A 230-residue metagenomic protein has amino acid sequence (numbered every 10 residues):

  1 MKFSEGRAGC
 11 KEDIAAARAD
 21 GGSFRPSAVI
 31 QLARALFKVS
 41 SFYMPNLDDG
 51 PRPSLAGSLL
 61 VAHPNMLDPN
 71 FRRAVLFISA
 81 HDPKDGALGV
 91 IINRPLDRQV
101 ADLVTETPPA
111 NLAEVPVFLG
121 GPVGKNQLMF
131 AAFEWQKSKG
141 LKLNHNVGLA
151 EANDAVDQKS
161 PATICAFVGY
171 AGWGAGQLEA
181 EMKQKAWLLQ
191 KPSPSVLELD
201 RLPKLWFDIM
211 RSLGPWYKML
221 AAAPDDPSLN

Functional and structural regions predicted by a protein language model:
F3, D13-I14, I30: Short terminal hydrophobic/aromatic SLiMs and anchors at protein ends
S4, S23, S27, S40-S41: Serine residues within intrinsically disordered or low-complexity segments
F37, F42-N230: A short aromatic-anchored loop/beta-hairpin motif
